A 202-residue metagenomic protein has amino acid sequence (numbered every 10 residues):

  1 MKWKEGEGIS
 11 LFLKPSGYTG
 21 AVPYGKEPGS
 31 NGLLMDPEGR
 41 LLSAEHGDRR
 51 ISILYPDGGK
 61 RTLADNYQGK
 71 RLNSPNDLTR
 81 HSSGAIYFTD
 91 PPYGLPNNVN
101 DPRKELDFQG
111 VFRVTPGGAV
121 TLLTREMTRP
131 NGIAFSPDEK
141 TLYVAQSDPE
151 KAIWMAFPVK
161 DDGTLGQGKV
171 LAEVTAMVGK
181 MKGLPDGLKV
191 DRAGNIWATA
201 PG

Functional and structural regions predicted by a protein language model:
M1-G202: Sequence-structural signature of mature extracellular/luminal beta-sheet repeat domains, prominently beta-propellers
